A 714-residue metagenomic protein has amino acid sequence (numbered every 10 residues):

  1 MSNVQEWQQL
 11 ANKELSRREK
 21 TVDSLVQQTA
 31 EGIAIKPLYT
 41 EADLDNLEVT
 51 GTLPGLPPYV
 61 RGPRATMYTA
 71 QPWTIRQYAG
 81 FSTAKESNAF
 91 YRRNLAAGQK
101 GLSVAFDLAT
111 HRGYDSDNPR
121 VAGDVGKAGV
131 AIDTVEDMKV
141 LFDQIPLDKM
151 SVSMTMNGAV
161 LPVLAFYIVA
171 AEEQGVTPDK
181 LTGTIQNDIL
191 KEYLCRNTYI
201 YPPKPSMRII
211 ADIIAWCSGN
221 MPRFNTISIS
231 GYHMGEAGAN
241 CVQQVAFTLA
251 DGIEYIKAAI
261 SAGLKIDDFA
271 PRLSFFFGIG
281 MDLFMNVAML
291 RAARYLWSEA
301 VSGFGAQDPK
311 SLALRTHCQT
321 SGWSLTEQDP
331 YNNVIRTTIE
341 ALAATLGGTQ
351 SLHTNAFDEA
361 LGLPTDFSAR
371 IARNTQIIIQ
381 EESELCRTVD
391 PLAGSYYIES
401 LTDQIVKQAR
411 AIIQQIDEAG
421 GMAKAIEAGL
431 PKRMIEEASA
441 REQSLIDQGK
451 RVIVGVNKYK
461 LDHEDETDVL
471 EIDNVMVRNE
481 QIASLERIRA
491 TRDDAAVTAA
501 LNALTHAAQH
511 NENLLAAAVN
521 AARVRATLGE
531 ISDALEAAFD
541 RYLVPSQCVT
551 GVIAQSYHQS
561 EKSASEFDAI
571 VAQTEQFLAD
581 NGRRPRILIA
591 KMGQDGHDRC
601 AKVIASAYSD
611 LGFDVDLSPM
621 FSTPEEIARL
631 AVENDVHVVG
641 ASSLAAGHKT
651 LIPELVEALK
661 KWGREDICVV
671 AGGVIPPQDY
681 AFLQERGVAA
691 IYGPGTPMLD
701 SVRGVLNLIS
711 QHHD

Functional and structural regions predicted by a protein language model:
M1-E136, L141-D148, A171-V176, A411-E418 (+9 more regions): Acidic/polar, glycine-rich intrinsically disordered N-terminal extensions of enzymes
S2-K36, E41, N46-L47, L164 (+2 more regions): Gly/Pro-rich turn-and-neighbor structural signature
R17-R18, A96-L102, Q144-M150, A170-T182 (+13 more regions): Secondary-structure transition/capping motifs at alpha-helix termini and the adjoining loop/turn into the next element
P37, W73-A79, L102-V104, A128 (+7 more regions): Hydrophobic faces of well-ordered beta-strands that scaffold small-molecule active sites in alpha/beta enzyme cores
Q99, V121-S261, N286-A300, Q328-T338 (+4 more regions): Active-site cavity-forming subdomains of large catalytic enzyme subunits
A122-K127, E192-Y201, M234-G238, F277-D282 (+8 more regions): Short beta-alpha connecting loops at secondary-structure transitions that line or flank enzyme active sites
V163, G238-A246, G280-A292, T320-V334 (+5 more regions): Short glycine/threonine-rich loop-to-helix capping motif typified by GTGT followed within a few residues by an Asp-Pro
D188-K191, S206-L264, I335-I413, A419 (+1 more regions): Mobile "lid/hinge" segments at catalytic clefts and subdomain interfaces of large enzymes
